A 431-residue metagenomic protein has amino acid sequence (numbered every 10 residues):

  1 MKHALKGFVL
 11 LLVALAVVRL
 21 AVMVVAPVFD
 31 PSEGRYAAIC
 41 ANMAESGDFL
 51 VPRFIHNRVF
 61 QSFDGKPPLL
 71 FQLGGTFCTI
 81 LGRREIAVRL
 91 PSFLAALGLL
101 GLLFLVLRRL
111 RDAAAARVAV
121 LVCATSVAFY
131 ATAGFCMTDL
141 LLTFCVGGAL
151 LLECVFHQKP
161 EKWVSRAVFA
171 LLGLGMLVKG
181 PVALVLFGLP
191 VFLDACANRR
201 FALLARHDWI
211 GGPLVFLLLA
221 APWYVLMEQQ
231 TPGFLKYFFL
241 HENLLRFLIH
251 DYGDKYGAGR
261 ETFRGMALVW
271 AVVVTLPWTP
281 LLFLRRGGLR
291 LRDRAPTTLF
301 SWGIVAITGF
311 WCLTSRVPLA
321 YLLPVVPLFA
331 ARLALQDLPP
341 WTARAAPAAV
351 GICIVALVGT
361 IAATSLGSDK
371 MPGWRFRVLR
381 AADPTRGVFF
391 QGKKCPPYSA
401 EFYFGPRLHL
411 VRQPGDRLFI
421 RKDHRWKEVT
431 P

Functional and structural regions predicted by a protein language model:
K2-T342, A363-L366, E401, P406: Membrane-integral, polyisoprenol-dependent glycosyltransferases of the GT-C/oligosaccharyltransferase superfamily
T297, V325, F329, G351-I354 (+2 more regions): Alpha-helix N-cap/loop-to-helix boundary motif
L338, A343-S368: Transmembrane alpha-helical segments
T360-P431: Short periplasmic/luminal acceptor-recognition loop of GT-C membrane glycosyltransferases, typified by
